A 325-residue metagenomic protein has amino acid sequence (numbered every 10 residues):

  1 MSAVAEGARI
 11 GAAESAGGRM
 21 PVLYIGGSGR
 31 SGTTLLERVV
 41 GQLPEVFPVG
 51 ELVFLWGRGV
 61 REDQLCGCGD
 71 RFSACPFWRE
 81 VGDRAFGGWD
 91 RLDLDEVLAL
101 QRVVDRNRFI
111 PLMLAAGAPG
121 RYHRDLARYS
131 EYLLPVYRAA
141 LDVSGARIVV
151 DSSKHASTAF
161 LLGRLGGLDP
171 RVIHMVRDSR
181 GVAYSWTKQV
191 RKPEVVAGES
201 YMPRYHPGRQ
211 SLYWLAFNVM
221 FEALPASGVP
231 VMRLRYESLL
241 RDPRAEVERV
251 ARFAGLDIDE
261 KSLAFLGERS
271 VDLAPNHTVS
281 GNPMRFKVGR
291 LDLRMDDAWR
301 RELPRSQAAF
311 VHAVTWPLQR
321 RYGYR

Functional and structural regions predicted by a protein language model:
M1-Y24, L114-A127, T187-A197, P203-R204 (+3 more regions): PAPS-dependent sulfotransferases, especially Golgi type II membrane carbohydrate sulfotransferases
G27-S28: P-loop (Walker A) phosphate-binding loop of NTP-binding proteins
G32-V46, L162-G167, R233-I258, A274-P275 (+1 more regions): PAPS/PAP-binding and catalytic site of the sulfotransferase fold
L52-V149, P193-S200, D292: PAPS-dependent sulfation machinery
V53-F54, R177-G181, L239-L240: Conserved nucleotide-binding/hydrolysis micro-motifs of P-loop NTPases
I148-D151, R233-R235: Short catalytic-loop micro-motif centered on adjacent basic/acidic residues
D151-K154, L162-K188: Conserved phosphate-donor/acceptor-positioning beta-strand/loop module used by diverse small-molecule
